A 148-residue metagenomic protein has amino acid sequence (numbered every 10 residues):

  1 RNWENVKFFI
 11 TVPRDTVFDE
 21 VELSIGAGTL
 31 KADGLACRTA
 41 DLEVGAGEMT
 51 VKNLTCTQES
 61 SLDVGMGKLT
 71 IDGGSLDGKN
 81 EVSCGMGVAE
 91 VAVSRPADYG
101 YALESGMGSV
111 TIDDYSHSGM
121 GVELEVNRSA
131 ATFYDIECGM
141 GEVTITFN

Functional and structural regions predicted by a protein language model:
R1-E20, D33-C37, G100, E104 (+3 more regions): Alpha-helical transmembrane segments and their membrane-interface anchoring/capping motifs
E4, V17-D19, K31, T50 (+3 more regions): Short loop/turn segments at connectors of secondary-structure elements within structured domains
E20-D63: Right-handed parallel beta-helix
K52-L54, E59-N148: Short, surface-exposed interaction patches in beta-rich subdomains that mediate adhesion/assembly near membranes
